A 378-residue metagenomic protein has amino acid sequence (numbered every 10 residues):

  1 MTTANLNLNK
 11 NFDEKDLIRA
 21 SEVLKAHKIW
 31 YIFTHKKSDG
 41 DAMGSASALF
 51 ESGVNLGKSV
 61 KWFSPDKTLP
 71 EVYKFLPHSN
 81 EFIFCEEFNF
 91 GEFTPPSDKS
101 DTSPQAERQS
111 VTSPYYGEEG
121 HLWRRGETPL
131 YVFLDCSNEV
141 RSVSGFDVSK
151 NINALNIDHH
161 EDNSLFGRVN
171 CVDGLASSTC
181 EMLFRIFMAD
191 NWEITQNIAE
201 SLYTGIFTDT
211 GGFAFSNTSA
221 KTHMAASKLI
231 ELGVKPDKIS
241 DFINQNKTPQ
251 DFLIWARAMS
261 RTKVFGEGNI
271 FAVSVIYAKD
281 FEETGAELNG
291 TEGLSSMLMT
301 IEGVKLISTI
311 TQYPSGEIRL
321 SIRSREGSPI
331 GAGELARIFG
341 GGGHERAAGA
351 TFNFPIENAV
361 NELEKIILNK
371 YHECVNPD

Functional and structural regions predicted by a protein language model:
T2-K37, G44-K74, P95-P96, S103-L130 (+2 more regions): Hydrophobic helix-and-loop "lid/oligomerization" segment in the mid-to-C-terminal part of catalytic domains
N5-R19, V140-S142, F146-N151, L175-L183: An acidic intrinsically disordered interaction segment
N11-K15, H78-F84, Y115, D135-S137: Short gly/ser/thr-rich secondary-structure transition/capping motifs
G40-A46, E139-S142: Short glycine/serine/threonine-rich phosphate/pyrophosphate-binding segments that cradle anionic phosphate groups
G57-S59, S79, N151, R168: A generic structural signal for alpha->beta connector loops
E81-E87, V172-G174: Short acidic-hydrophobic, aromatic-tinged amphipathic segments that line or gate anion-handling sites
F88-F93, L122-V169: Active-site cofactor/cluster-binding pocket
I157-A225: Short alpha-helices
